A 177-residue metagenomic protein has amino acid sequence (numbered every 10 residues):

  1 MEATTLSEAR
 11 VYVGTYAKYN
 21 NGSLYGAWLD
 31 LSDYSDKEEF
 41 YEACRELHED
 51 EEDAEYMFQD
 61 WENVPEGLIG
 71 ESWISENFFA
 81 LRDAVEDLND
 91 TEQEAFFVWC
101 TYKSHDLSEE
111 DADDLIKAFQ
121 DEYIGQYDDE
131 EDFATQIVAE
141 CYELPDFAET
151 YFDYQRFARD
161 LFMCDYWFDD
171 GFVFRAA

Functional and structural regions predicted by a protein language model:
E2-D50: N-terminal ordered "arm"
A3-S7, T15-K18, E131-A177: Acidic, proline/glycine-rich low-complexity IDRs
T4, A9, E62-E66, G70-W73 (+3 more regions): Non-transmembrane, interaction-prone alpha-helical and coil segments associated with secretion and export
L31, W61, Y154: Residues immediately flanking
L31-Y34, Y127, Y151: Conserved aromatic
S35-D106: Structured domain cores in non-transmembrane regions
E39, A43, A80, A95 (+4 more regions): Exposed alpha-helical structural elements
F96-C141, F174-A177: Extracytoplasmic/secretory-pathway segments with low complexity and glycosylation-like composition
